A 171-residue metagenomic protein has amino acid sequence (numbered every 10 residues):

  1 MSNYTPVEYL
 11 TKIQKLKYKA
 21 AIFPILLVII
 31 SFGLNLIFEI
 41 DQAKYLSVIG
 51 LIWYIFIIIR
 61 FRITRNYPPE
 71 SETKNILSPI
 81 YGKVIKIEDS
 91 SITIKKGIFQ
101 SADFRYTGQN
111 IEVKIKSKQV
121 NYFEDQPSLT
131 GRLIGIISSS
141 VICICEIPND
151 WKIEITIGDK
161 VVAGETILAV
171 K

Functional and structural regions predicted by a protein language model:
M1-K171: Contiguous, well-folded functional domains in the mature portion of proteins
